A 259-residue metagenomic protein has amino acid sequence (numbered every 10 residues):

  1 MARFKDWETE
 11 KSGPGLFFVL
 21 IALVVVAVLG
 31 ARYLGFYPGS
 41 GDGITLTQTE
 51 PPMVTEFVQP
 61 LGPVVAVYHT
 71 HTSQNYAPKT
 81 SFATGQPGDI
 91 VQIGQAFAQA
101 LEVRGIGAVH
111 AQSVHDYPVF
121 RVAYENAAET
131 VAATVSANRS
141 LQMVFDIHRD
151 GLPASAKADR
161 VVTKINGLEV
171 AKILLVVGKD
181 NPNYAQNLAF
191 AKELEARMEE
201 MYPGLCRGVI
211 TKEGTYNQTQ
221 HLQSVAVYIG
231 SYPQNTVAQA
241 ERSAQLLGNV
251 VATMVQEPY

Functional and structural regions predicted by a protein language model:
M1-S12: N-terminal Lys/Arg-rich, disordered targeting/topogenic segments
F17-Y33: Hydrophobic membrane-insertion alpha-helices, especially the h-region of bacterial N-terminal signal peptides
Y33-A66: N-terminal, intrinsically disordered, polar/charged segments of Gram-positive cell-envelope systems that serve as
P78-G88, S113-Y124, V176-A185, Y228-A238: Second-shell loop/turn segments in exported
T80-V161: Catalytic-core regions of hydrolytic enzymes
L152-P182: A short, glycine/acidic-enriched catalytic loop
N183-I210: Active-site-adjacent substrate-binding region of metalloamidase/peptidase-like peptide-processing proteins
G208-Y259: Active-site-adjacent mobile loop/cap segments within catalytic or ligand-binding domains
